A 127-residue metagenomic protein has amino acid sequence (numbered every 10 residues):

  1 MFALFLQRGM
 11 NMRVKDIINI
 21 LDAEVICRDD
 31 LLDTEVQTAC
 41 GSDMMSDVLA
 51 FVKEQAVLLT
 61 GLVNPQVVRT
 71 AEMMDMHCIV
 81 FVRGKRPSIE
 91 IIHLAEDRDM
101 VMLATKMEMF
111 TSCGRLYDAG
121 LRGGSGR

Functional and structural regions predicted by a protein language model:
M1-N11: Short, Lys/Arg-enriched N-terminal segments with co-localized hydrophobic residues within the first ~10-30 amino acids
R8-M10, V25, R98: Generic low-complexity, intrinsically disordered sequence content enriched in small uncharged/hydrophobic residues
G9, C27, L32-T34: Short secondary-structure boundary micro-motifs
R13-K15, E108: Short, structural beta-strand-to-alpha-helix junction motif
A23-D29, G123-G124: Short secondary-structure junctions
D33-T34, T38, S42-V57, G61-R127: Feature captures the catalytic cores and cofactor-binding loops of soluble hydro-lyases/lyases that act on carboxylate
